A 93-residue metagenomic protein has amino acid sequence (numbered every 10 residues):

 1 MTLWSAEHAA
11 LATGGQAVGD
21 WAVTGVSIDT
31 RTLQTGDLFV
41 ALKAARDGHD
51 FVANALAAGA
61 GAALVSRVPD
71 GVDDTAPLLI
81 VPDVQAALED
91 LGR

Functional and structural regions predicted by a protein language model:
M1-D90: N-terminal leader/targeting and accessory segments in enzymes
